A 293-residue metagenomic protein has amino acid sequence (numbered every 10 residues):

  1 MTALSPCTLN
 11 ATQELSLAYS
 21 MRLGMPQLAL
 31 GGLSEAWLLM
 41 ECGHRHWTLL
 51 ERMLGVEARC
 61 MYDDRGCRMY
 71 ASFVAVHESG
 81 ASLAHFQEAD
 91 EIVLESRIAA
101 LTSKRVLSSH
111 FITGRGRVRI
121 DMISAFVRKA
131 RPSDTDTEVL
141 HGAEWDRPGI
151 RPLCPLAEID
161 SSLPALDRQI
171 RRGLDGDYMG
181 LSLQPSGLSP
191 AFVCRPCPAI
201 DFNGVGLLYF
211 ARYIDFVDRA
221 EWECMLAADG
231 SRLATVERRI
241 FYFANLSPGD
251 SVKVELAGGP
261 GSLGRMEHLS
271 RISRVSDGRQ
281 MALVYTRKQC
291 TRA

Functional and structural regions predicted by a protein language model:
M1-V93, L101, V217-E221, M225 (+2 more regions): Hydrophobic, proline/glycine-rich low-complexity stretches
M1-W37, K104, K129-V205, R265-E267: Non-catalytic linker/capping segments at the edges of enzyme domains
M21, S72-A75, R128, G180 (+4 more regions): Intrinsically disordered, low-complexity regions enriched in small/polar residues
L50, L54, R131-E138, I214 (+6 more regions): Generic alpha-helix signal with a bias toward terminal, lower-confidence helices and secondary-structure junctions
Y62-D64, F126, A143, I214: Bulky hydrophobic/aromatic packing residues
A81-L166, L246-P248, G258-A293: HotDog/MaoC-like acyl-thioester-processing domains
D177-E255, G261-L269, Q280: Acidic/His-leaning functional-site neighborhoods
